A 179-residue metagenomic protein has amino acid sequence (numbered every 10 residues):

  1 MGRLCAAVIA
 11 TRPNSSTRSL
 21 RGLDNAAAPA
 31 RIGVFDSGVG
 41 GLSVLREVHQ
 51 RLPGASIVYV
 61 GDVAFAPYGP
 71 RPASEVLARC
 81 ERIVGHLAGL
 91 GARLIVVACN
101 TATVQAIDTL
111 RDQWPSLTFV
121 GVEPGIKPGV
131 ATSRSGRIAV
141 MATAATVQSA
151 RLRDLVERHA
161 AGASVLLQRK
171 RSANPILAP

Functional and structural regions predicted by a protein language model:
V8-R12, S16-P179: Non-catalytic structural scaffold of enzyme domains
